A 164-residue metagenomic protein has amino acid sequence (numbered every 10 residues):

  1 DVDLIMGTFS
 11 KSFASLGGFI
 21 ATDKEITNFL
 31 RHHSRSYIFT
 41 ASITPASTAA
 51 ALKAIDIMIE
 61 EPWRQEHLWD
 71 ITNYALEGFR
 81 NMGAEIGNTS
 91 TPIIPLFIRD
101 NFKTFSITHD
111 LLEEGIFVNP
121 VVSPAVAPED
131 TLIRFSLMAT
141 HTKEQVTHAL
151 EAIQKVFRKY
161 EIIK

Functional and structural regions predicted by a protein language model:
D1-S90: Active-site C-terminal subdomain of aminotransferase-like
S10-F13, S47, D100, A125 (+1 more regions): Glycine-rich beta-alpha junction loops
A21-K24, D110-E113, A152: Short, solvent-exposed amphipathic alpha-helical segments in soluble enzyme and RNA/protein-processing domains
A49, E66, F102, E144-T147: A generic "alpha-helical surface" signal
E66-A75, R80-G115, A125, E129-D130 (+1 more regions): Conserved PLP-binding catalytic core of the aspartate aminotransferase-like
E113-F117, A125-K164: PLP-dependent enzyme catalytic core of the Aspartate aminotransferase-like
